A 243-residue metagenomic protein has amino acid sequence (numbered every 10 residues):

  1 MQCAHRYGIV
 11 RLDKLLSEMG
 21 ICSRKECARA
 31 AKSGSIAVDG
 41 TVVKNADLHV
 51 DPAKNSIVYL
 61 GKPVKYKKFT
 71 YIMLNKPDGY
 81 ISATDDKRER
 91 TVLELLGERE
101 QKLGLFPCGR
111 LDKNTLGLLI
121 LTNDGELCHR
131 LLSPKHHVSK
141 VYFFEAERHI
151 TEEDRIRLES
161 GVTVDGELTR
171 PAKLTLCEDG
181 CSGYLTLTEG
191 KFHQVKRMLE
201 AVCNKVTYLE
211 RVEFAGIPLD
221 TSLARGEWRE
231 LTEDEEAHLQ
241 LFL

Functional and structural regions predicted by a protein language model:
Q2-L243: Basic, flexible Lys/Arg- and Gly-enriched helix-loop patches that mediate nucleic-acid binding at interfaces with rRNA
